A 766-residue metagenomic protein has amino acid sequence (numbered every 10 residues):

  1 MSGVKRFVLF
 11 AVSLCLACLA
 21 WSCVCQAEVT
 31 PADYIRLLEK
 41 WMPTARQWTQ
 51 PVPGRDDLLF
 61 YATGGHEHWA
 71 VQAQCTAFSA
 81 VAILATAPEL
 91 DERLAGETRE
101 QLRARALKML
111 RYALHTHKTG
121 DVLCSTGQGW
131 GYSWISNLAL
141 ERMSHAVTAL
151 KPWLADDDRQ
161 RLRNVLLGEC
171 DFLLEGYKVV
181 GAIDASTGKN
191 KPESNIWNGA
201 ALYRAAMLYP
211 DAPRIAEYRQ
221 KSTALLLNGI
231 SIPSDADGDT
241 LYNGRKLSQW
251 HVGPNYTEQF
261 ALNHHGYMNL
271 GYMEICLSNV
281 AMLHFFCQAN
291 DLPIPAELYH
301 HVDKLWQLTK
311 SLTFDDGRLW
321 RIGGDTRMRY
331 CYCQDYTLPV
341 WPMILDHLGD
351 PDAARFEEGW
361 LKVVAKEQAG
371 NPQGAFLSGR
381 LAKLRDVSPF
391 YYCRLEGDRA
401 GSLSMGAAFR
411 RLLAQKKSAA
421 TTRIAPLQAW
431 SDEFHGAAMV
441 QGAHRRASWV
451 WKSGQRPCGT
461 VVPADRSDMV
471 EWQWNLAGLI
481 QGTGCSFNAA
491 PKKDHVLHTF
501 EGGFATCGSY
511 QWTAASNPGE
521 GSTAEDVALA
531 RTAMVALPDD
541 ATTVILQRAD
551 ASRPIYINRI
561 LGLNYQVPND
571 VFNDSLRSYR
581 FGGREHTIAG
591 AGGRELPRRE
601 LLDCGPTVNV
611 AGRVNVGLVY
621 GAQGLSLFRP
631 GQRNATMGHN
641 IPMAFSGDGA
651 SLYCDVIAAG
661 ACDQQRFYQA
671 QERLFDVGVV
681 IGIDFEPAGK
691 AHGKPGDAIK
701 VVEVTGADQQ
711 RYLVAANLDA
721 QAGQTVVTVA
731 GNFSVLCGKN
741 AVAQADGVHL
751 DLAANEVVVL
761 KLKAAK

Functional and structural regions predicted by a protein language model:
M1-S13: Bacterial N-terminal signal peptides that target proteins for export
F10-S22: Bacterial N-terminal signal peptides
Q26-V122, A236: Low-complexity, Ser/Thr/Pro/Gly-enriched N-terminal "stalk/linker" regions
D121-A149, D156-G436: Extracellular polysaccharide-recognition and catalytic grooves
F286-E297, D315-G693, Q709-A720: Extended polysaccharide-engagement surfaces of secreted carbohydrate-active enzymes
T460, Q724-G738: Beta-strand-rich binding/interaction modules
Y668, R673-D676, V680, D746-K766: C-terminal beta-strand-rich structural cap/linker in extracellular carbohydrate-active enzymes
L736-G747: Solvent-exposed beta-strand/loop surfaces of large extracellular or lumenal domains
